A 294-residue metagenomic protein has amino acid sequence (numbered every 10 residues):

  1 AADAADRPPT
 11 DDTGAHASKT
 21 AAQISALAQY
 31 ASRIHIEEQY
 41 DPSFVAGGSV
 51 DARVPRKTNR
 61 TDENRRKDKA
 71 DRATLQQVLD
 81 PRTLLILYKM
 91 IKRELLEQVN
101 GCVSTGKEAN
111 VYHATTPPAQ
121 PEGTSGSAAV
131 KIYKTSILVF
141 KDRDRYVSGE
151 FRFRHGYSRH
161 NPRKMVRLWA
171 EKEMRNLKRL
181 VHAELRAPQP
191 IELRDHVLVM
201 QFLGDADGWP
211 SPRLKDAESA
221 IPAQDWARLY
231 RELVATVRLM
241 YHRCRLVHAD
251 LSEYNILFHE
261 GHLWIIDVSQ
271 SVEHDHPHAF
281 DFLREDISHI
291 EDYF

Functional and structural regions predicted by a protein language model:
A1-N100, W264, D292-Y293: Regulatory N- and C-terminal appendages and interdomain linkers associated with kinase/kinase-like NTP transferase
R56, N64-P210: Conserved ATP-binding subdomain of kinase catalytic cores across diverse folds
A129, M200, V237, I287 (+1 more regions): Amphipathic alpha-helical interface segments used for dimerization/assembly
R143-D144, P212-L214, P277-A279: Short coil/turn segments at secondary-structure boundaries
N161-A187, K215-A249, H259: Conserved kinase catalytic-core helix
F202, D207-I221, H274: Short, low-complexity, polybasic intrinsically disordered segments
P222-L233, H242-H248, H259-F294: C-lobe/activation-segment region of protein kinase-like
E253-N255: Conserved protein-kinase catalytic-loop position immediately C-terminal to the HRD catalytic Asp
